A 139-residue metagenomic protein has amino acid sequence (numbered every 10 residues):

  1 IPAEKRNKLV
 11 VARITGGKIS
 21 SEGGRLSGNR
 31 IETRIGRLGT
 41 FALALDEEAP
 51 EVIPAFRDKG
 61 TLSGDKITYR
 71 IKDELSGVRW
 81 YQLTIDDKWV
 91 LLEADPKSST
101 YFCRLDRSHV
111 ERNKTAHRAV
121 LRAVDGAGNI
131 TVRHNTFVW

Functional and structural regions predicted by a protein language model:
I1-W80, W89: Proteolytic cleavage junctions
E74-W139: Long, low-complexity serine/threonine/glycine- and acidic-rich segments characteristic of extracellular
